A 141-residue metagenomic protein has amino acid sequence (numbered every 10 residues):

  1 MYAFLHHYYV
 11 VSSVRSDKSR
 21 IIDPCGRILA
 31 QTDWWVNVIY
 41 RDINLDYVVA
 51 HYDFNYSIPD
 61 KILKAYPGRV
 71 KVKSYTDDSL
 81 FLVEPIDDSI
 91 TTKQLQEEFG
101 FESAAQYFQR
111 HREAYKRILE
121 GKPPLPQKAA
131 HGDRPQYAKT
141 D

Functional and structural regions predicted by a protein language model:
M1-V72: CN hydrolase (nitrilase-like) catalytic-core segments centered on the catalytic cysteine and neighboring Lys/Glu
D46-D141: A short C-terminal boundary segment appended to hydrolase-like catalytic domains
